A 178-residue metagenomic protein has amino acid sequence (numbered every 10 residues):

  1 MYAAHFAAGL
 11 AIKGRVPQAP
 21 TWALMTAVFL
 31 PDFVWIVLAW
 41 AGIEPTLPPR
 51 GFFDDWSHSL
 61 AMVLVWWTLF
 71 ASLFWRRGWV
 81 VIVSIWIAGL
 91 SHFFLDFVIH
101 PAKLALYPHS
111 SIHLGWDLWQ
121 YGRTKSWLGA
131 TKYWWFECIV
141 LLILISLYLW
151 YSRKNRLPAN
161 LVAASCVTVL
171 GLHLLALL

Functional and structural regions predicted by a protein language model:
M1-L178: N-terminal membrane-targeting hydrophobic helices
